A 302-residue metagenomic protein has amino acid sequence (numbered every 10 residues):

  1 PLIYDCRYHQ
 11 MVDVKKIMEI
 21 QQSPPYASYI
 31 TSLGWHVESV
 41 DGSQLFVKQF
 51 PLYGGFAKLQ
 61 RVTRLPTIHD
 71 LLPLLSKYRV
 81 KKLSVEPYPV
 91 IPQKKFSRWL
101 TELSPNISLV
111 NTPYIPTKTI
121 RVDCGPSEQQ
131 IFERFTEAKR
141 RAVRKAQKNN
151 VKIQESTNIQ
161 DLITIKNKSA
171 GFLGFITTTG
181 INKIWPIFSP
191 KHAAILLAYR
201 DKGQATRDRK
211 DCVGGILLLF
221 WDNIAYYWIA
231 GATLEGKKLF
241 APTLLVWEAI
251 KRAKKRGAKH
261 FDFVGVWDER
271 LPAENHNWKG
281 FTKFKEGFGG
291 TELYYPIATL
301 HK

Functional and structural regions predicted by a protein language model:
C6-Y53, P105-P113, T119-G203, D208-K238: A conserved beta-strand-loop-helix scaffold within acyl/acetyltransferase catalytic domains
V14-K15, S32, F46-Y53, T101-Q129 (+1 more regions): Active-site/acyl-donor-binding loops of N-acyltransferases
W35, K77-V80, K255-A258: Short, high-confidence coil segments that cap the C-terminus of an alpha-helix and link into the following beta-strand
F56-R64: STAS-typified acidic loop motif
V62, Y88-V90, V266: Active-site beta-loop-alpha junctions enriched in small/polar residues
P66-T119: Non-catalytic accessory segments adjacent to catalytic cores
D70, D161, I165, K183 (+2 more regions): Alpha-helical elements of Rossmann-like donor-binding domains used by nucleotide-donor carbohydrate transfer enzymes
P73-L74, H192-A205, K210-K302: Aromatic (often tryptophan-rich) hydrophobic motifs at membrane interfaces
